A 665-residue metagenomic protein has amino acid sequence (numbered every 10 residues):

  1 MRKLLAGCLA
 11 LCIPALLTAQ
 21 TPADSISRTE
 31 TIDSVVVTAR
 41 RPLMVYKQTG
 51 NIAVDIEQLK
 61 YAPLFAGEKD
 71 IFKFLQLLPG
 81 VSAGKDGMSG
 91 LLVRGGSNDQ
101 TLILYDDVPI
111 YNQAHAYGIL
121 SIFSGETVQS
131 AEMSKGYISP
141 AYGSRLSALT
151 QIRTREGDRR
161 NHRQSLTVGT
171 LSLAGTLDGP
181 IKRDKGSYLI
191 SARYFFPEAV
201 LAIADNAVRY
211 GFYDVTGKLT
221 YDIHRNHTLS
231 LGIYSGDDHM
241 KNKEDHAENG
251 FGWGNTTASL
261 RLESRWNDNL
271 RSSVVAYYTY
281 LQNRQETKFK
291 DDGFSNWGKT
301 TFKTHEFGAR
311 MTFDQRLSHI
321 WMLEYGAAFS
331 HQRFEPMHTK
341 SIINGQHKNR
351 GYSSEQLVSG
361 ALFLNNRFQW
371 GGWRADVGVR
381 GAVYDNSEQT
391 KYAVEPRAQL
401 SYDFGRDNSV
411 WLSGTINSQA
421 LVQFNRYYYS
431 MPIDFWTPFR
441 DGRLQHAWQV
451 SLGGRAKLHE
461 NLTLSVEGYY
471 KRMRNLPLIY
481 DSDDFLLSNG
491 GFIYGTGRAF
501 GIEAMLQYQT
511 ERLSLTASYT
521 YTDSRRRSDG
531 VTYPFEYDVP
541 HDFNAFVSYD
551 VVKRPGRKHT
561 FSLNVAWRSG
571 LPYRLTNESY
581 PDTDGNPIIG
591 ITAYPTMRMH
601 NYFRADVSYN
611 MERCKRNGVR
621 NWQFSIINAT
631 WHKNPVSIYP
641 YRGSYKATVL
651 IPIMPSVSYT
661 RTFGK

Functional and structural regions predicted by a protein language model:
Q20-P63, N98, R265: Short, acidic, small-residue-rich periplasmic hinge/interaction motif at the N-terminus of Gram-negative outer-membrane
K47-D99, D107-I138, R155: Periplasmic N-terminal accessory/gating domains of Gram-negative outer-membrane beta-barrel systems
L171-F196, D205-H239, G250-Y278, L317-L323: Transmembrane beta-barrel wall of Gram-negative outer-membrane proteins
H239, Q282-R284, H338-I342, E388 (+4 more regions): Surface-exposed extracellular loop regions of Gram-negative outer-membrane beta-barrel proteins, predominantly
H246-R265, F302, S353-L357, I416-M473 (+2 more regions): Outer-membrane beta-barrel signature, preferentially recognizing the C-terminal barrel domain of Gram-negative
S318-M322, A328, G351-R472, S518 (+1 more regions): Structural signature of Gram-negative outer-membrane beta-barrels, strongest in the C-terminal barrel of TonB-dependent
Y470-R472, F492-P572: Gram-negative outer-membrane beta-barrel transporters
A566-G585, H600-R604, M611-K665: C-terminal beta-signal and adjacent terminal beta-strands/loops of Gram-negative outer-membrane beta-barrel proteins
